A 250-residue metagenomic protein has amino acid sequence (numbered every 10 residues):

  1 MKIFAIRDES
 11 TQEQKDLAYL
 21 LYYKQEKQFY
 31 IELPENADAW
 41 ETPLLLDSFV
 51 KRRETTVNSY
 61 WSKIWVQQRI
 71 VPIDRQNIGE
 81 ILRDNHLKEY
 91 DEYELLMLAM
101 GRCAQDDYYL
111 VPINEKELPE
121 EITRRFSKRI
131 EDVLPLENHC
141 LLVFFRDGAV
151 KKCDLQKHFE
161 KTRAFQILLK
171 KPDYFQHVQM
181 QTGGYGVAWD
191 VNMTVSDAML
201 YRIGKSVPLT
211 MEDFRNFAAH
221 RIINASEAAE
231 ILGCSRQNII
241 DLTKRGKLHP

Functional and structural regions predicted by a protein language model:
M1-E121: Broad phosphate/nucleotide-binding scaffolds in NTP-utilizing and phosphate-metabolizing enzymes
L21-E26, L155-E160, Y201-I203: A short, sequence-level motif marking secondary-structure junctions
E35-D47, F165-G184: Short, solvent-exposed cationic patches
F49-Q76, D173-N192, S226, I231-G233: A short, charged
A104-P119, V187-N216: Short, structured interface segments
E115-L168: DNA-contacting interfaces and partner/effector-binding or oligomerization modules in DNA-centric proteins
F214-R236: Polyanion-binding surface elements
C234-P250: Major-groove DNA-recognition helix of helix-turn-helix-type DNA-binding domains
